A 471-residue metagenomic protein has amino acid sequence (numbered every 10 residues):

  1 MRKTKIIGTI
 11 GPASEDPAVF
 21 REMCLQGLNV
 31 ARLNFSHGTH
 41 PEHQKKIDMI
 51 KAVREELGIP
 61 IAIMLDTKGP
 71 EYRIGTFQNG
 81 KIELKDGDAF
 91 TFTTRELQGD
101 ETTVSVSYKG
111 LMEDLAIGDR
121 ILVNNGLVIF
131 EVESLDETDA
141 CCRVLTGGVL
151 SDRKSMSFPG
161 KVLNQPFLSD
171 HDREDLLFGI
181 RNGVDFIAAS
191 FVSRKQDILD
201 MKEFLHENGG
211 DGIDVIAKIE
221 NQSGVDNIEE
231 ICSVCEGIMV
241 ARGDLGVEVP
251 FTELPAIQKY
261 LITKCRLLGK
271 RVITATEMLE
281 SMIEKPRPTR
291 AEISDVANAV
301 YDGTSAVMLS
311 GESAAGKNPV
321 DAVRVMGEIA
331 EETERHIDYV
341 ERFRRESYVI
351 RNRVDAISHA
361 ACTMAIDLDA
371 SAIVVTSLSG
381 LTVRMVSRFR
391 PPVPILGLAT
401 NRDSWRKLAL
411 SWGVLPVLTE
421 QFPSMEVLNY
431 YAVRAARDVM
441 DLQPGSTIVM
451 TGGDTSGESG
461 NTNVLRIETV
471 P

Functional and structural regions predicted by a protein language model:
M1-P471: Non-catalytic helical/linker scaffolds that mediate oligomerization, partner binding, and domain coupling around large
